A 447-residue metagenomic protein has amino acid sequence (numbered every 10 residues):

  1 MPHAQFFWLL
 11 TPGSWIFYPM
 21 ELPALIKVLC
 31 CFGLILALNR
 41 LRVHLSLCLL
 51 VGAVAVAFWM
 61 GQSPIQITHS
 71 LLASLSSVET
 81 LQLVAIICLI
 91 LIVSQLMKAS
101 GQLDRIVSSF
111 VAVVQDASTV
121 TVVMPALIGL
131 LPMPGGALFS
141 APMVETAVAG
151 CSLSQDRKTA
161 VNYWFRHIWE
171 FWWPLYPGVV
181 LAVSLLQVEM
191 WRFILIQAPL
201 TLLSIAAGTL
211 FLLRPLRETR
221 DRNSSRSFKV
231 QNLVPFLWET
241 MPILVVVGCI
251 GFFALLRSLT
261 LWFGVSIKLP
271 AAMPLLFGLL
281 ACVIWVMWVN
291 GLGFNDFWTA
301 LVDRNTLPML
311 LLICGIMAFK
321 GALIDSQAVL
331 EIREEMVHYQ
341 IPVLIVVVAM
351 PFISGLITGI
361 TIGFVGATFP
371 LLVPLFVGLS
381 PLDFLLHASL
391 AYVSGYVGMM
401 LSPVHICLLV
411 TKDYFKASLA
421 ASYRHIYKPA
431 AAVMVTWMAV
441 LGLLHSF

Functional and structural regions predicted by a protein language model:
M1, L10: Short polybasic linear motifs
P19-L22, Q62, L195-F297, D413-A417 (+3 more regions): Long, contiguous bundles of hydrophobic transmembrane helices that form the permeation core of multi-pass
P19-Q95, R105-S109, V245-G315, D325-V337: Hydrophobic transmembrane alpha-helices of multi-pass solute/ion transporters
E21-L25, V78-L83, S109-V122, C151-K158 (+3 more regions): Membrane-interfacial loop-to-helix junctions in multi-pass transporters
R42-L45, L81-L83, S94-G101, G129-P142 (+4 more regions): Short helix-coil transition sites and intra-membrane helix breaks within transmembrane domains of multi-pass
I86-L89, V111-M143, Y339-L379, A391-Y396: Hydrophobic alpha-helical transmembrane segments of multi-pass integral membrane proteins, predominantly secondary
A99-Q102, A112-D116, T146-T159, S184-W191 (+3 more regions): Juxtamembrane helix-boundary/capping and inter-helix hinge elements in multi-pass membrane proteins
W164-H167, F171, G178, F193-A206 (+4 more regions): C-terminal transmembrane helix pair
